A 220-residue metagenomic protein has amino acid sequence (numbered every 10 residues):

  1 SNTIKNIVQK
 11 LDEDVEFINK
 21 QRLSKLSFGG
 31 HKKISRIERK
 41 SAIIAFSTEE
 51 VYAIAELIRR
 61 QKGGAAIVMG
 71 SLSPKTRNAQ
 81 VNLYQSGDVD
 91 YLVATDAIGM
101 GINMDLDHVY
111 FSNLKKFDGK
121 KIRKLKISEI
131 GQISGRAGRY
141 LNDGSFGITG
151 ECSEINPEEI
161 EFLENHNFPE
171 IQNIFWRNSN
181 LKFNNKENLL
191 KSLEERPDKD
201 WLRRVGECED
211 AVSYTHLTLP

Functional and structural regions predicted by a protein language model:
S1-F17: Post-DEXD/H (motif II) to motif III coupling segment of the RecA-like Helicase ATP-binding lobe
E38-E56: Conserved strand-helix element at the start of the C-terminal RecA-like helicase core
V68-T76, T95-A97: Conserved helicase motor
S73-D88: Conserved helicase ATPase core of P-loop NTP-dependent helicases/translocases
D90, I98-R139: Conserved RecA-like helicase motor core of SF1/SF2 enzymes
E129-I160: Conserved segment of the helicase C-terminal RecA-like domain
S153-N173: A conserved SF2-helicase RecA2
T215-P220: Conserved small/polar residues in nucleotide/adenosyl-binding loops
